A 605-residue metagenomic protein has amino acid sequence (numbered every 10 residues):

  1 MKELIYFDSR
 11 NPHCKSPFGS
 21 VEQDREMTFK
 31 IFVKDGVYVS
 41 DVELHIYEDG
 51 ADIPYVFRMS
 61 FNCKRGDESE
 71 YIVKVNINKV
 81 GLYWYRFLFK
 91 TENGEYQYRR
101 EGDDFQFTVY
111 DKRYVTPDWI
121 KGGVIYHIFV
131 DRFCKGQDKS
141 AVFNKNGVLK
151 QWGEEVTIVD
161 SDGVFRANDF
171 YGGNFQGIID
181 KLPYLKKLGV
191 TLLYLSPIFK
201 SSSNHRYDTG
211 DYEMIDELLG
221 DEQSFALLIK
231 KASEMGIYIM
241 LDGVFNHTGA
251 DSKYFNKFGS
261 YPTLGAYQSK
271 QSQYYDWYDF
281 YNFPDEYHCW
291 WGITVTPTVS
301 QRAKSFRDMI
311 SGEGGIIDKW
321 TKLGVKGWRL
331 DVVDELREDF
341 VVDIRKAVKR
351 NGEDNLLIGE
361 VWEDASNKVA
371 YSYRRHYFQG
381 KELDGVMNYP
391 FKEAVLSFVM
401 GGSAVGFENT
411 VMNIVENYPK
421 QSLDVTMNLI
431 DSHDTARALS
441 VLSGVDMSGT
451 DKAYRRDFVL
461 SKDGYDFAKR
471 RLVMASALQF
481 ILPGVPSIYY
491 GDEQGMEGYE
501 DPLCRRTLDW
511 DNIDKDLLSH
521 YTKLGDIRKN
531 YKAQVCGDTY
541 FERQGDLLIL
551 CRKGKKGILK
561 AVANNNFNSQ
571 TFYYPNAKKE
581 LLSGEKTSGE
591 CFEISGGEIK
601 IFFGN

Functional and structural regions predicted by a protein language model:
M1-H127: Glycan-association/targeting regions that enable binding to alpha-glucans and other polysaccharides
F18, T28-K30, F541-N576: Carbohydrate-binding surface patches
D35, S588-N605: C-terminal beta-strand-rich structural cap/linker in extracellular carbohydrate-active enzymes
V124-Y126, L193-L195, I239-L241, W328 (+3 more regions): Hydrophobic faces of well-ordered beta-strands that scaffold small-molecule active sites in alpha/beta enzyme cores
F129-T191, I198-L323, I344-R350, N367: Substrate-binding/active-site clefts of carbohydrate-active enzymes
D131, Y371-S372, M427-L460, S476-I513: Aromatic/acidic polysaccharide-binding cleft in carbohydrate-active enzymes
I229-Y238, N246-H247, S252-T263, I316 (+5 more regions): Active-site-proximal helices and loops of the catalytic beta/alpha 8
I414-Y418, S476-L478, G545-K555: Short, surface-exposed beta-strand/loop micro-motifs that present aromatic residues
